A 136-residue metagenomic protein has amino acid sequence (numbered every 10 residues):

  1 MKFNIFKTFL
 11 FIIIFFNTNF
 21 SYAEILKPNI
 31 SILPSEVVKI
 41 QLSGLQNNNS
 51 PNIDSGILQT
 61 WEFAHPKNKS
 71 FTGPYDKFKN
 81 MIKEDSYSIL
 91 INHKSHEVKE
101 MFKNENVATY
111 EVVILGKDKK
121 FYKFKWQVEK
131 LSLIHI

Functional and structural regions predicted by a protein language model:
M1-F9: Bacterial N-terminal signal peptides that target proteins for export
F9-N17: Bacterial N-terminal signal peptides
S21-I25: Boundary at the C-terminal end of the N-terminal hydrophobic targeting segment
P28-E36, P51-S55, T72-G73: Soluble non-cytosolic domains of exported or imported proteins
L33-N49, Q59, F63: Short, aromatic-enriched amphipathic alpha-helices that serve as compact interaction elements
I53-E105: Short solvent-exposed beta->alpha transition segments
T109-K117, K125: Short beta-strand segments that buttress and anchor functional surface loops
I134-I136: Conserved small/polar residues in nucleotide/adenosyl-binding loops
